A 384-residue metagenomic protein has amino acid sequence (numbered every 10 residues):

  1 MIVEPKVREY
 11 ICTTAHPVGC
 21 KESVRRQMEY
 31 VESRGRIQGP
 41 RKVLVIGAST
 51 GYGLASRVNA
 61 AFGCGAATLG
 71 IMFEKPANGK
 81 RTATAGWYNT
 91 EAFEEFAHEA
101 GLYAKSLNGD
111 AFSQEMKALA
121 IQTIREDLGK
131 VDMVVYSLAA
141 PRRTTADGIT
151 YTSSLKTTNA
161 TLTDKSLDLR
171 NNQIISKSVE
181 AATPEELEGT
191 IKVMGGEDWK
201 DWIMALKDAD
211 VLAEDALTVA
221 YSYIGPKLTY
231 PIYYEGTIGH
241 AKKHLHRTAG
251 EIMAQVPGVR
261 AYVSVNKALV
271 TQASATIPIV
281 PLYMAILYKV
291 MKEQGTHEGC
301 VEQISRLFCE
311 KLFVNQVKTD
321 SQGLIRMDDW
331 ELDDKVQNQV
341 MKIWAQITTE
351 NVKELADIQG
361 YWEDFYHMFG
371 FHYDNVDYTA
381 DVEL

Functional and structural regions predicted by a protein language model:
M1-R36, P184-E188: Class I SAM-dependent methyltransferase Rossmann-like catalytic core, especially the SAM/SAH-binding loop
R26-E29, R34-F73, A77: Canonical Rossmann dinucleotide-binding motif of NAD(H)/NADP(H)-dependent dehydrogenases/reductases, specifically
I46, V131-A139, L217-S222: Rossmann-fold scaffold of SDR-type NAD(P)-dependent oxidoreductases
G65-K105, D110: Glycine-rich phosphate-binding loop and adjoining beta1-alpha1-beta2 segment of Rossmann-like nucleotide-binding folds
L102-K105, L119-G148: A glycine-rich helix->loop->beta "capping" turn within Rossmann-like NAD(P)(H)-dependent oxidoreductase domains
N108-A120, G196: The beta1-alpha1 cofactor-binding region of Rossmann-like NAD(H)/NADP(H)-dependent oxidoreductases
S153-V259, V265-Y288: Catalytic loop of short-chain dehydrogenase/reductase
E251, V259-S264, P278-L384: C-terminal helical subdomain
